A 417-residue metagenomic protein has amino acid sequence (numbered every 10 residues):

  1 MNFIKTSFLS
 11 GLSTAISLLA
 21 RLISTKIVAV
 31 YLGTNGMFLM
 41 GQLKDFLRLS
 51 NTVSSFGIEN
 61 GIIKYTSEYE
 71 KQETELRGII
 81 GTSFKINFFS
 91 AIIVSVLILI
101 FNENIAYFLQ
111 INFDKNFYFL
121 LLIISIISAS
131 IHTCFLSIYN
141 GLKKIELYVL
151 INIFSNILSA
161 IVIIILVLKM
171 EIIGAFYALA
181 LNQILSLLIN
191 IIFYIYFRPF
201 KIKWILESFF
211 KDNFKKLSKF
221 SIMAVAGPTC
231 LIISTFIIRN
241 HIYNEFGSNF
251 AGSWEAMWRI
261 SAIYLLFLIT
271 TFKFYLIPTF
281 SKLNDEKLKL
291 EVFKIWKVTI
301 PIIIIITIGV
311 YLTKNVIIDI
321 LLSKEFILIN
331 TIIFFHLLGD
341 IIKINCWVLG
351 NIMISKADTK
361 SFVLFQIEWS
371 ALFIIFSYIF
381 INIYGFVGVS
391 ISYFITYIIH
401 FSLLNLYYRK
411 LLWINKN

Functional and structural regions predicted by a protein language model:
M1-F3, D114, L179, N190-I233 (+3 more regions): Interhelical loop/hinge segments that connect adjacent transmembrane helices in multipass membrane
N2-E59, I63, A91, S95-L99 (+9 more regions): Signature of the first transmembrane helix
K5-S17, L43, R48, T52-E103 (+3 more regions): Membrane-water interface segments that mark the loop-to-transmembrane alpha-helix transition
K26, S55-K71, G141, M257 (+2 more regions): Helix-loop junctions and terminal segments of transmembrane helices in multi-pass membrane transport/translocation
M40, K44-S54, G227, L231 (+4 more regions): Transmembrane helix-bundle signature of multi-pass secondary active exporters and lipid flippases
N102-L122, S248-A251, L312-I341, V387: Interfacial segments at transmembrane-helix termini and the short loops linking adjacent helices
N116, L120, L150-R198, E368-L372 (+1 more regions): Hydrophobic alpha-helical transmembrane segments
I127-I151, L338-E368: Membrane-interface junctions at transmembrane-helix termini in multi-pass inner-membrane proteins
